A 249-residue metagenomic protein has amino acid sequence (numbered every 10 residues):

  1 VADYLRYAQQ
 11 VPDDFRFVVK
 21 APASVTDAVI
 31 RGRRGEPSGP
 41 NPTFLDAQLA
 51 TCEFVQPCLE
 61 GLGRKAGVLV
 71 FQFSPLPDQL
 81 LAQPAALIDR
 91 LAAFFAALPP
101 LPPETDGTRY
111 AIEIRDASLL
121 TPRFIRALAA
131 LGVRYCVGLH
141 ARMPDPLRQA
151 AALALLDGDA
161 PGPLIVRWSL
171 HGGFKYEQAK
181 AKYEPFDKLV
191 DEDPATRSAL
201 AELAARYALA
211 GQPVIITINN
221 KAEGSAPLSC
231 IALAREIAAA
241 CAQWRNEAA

Functional and structural regions predicted by a protein language model:
V1-A249: Residues lining hydrophobic/aromatic ligand-binding pockets adjacent to catalytic sites
